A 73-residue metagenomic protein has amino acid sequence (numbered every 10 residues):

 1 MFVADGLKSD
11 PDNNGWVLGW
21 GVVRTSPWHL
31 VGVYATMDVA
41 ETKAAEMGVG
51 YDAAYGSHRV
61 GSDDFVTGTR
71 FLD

Functional and structural regions predicted by a protein language model:
F2-V31, V39, V49-G61, V66-T67: Short aromatic-glycine-(Arg/Gly/Cys) micro-motifs in beta-strand/loop hairpins
G68, L72-D73: Intrinsically disordered, low-complexity terminal tails and linkers in eukaryotic proteins, enriched in charged/polar
